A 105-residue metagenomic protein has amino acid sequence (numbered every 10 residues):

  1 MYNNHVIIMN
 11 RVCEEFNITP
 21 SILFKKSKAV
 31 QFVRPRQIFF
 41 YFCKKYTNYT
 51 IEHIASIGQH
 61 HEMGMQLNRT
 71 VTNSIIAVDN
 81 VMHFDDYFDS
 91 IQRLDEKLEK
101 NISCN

Functional and structural regions predicted by a protein language model:
M1, F32-V33, M63: Residue-level marker of regulatory loop/turn positions in helix-turn-helix DNA-binding domains and in histidine
M1-N10, S103: General nucleic-acid-binding
C13, K44, A55-S56: Residue-level preference for well-ordered alpha-helical positions
E14-R36: Short, Lys/Arg-enriched anionic-surface-contact patches
V33-Y49: Short, amphipathic alpha-helical "recognition" segments used to contact nucleic acids or chromatin
K44, V71-I75, D79-M82: DNA major-groove recognition helix of helix-turn-helix
T50-E52, S56-N73: Short, basic interhelical loop/turn and adjoining N-cap of the next helix at nucleic-acid- or acidic-partner-contacting
D79-N105: Short Lys/Arg-enriched helix C-cap and helix-to-coil transition segments that create basic nucleic-acid-contact patches
